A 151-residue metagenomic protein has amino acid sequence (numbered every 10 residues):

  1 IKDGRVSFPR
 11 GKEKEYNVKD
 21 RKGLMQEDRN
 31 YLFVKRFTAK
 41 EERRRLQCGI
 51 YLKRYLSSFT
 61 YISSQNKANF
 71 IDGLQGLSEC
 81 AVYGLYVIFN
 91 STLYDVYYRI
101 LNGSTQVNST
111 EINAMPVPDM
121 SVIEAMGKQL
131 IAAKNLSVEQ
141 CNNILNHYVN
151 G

Functional and structural regions predicted by a protein language model:
I1-A132: Polybasic, glycine- and aromatic-enriched phosphate-binding surface used to engage nucleic acids
D119-G151: Non-catalytic DNA-recognition/assembly elements of restriction-modification systems
